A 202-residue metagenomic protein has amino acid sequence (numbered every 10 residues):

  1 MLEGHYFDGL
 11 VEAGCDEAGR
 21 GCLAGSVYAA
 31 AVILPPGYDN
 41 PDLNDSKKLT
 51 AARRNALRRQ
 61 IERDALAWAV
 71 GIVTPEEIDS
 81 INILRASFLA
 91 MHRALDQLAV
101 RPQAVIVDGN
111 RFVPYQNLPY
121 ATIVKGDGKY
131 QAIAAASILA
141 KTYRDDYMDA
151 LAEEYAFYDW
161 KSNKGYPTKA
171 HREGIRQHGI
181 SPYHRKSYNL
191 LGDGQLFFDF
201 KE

Functional and structural regions predicted by a protein language model:
M1-E202: RNase H-like, Mg2+-dependent phosphodiesterase core, and more generally RNA phosphate-backbone-engaging helix-loop
